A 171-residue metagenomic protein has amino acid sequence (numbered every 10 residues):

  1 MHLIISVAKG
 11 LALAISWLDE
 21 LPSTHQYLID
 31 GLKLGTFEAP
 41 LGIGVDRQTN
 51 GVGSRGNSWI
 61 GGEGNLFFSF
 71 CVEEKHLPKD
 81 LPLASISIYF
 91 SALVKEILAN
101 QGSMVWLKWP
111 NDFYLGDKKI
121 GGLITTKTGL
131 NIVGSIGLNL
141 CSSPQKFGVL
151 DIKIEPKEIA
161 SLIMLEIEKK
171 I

Functional and structural regions predicted by a protein language model:
M1-A99: N-terminal lobe of the biotin/lipoate ligase/transferase fold
G10, Q26, K75-V105, L115-I171: Long, positively charged amphipathic alpha-helical accessory segments at protein N-termini or as interdomain linkers
